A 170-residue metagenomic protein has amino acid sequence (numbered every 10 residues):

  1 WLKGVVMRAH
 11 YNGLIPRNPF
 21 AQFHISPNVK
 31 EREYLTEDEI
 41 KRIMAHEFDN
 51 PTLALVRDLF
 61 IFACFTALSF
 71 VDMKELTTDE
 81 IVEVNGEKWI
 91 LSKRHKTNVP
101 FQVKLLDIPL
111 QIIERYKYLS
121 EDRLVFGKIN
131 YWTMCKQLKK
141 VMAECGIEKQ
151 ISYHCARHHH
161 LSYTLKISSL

Functional and structural regions predicted by a protein language model:
W1-R8, F23, L105: Non-catalytic DNA-binding core/recognition domains of DNA-processing enzymes
L2, L59, V71-L76: Alpha-helix N-cap/helix-start motif at helix boundaries, enriched for small hydrophobics
V5-R8, N12, D79: Alpha-helix C-caps/helix-loop-beta hinges
Y11-F70: Basic, Lys/Arg- and aromatic-enriched nucleic-acid-binding interface segment
Q22-E39, T66, E75-E114: Conserved tyrosine-mediated DNA breakage-rejoining catalytic core shared by Y-recombinases
L55-V56, K128-W132, E148-S168: Short basic/aromatic active-site micro-motif
I61, F65-D72, Q137-K140, R157-L170: C-terminal catalytic core of tyrosine-transesterase DNA break-rejoin enzymes
L106-E148: Active-site/catalytic core of tyrosine-dependent DNA strand-transfer enzymes
